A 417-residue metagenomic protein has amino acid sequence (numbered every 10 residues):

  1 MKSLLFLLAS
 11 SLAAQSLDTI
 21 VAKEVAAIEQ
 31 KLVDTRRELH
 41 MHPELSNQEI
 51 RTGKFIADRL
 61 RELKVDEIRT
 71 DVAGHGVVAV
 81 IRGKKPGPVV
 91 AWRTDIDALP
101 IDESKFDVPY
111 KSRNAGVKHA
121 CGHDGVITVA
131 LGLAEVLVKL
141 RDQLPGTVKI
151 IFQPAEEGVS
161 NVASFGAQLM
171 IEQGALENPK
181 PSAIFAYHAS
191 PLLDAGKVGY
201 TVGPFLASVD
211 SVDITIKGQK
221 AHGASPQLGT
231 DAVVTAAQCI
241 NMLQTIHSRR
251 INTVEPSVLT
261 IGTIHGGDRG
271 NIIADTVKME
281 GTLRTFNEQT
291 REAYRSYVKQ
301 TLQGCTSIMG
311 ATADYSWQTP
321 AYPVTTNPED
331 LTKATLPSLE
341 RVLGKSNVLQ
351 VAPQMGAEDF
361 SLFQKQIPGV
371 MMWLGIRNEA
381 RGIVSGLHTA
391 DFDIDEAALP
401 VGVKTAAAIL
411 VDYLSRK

Functional and structural regions predicted by a protein language model:
K2-L12: Sec-dependent N-terminal signal peptides
Q15, A237-K417: Metal-dependent amide/peptide-bond hydrolase catalytic core, centered on the "pita-bread" metallohydrolase fold
S16-H119, T128-P145: Acidic/His- and Gly-rich active-site-bordering loop/insert found across diverse amide/peptide-bond hydrolases
E24-L32, R36, P43, L60 (+11 more regions): Sec/Tat-exported extracytoplasmic proteins
L39, A79, W92, H123 (+8 more regions): Divalent metal-coordination and catalytic microenvironments
D66, P181-S182, P368: Conserved acidic residues
F106-K118, D124-G125, L137, D142-T263 (+1 more regions): Histidine/acidic-residue-rich, glycine-tolerant segments that coordinate divalent metal ions
